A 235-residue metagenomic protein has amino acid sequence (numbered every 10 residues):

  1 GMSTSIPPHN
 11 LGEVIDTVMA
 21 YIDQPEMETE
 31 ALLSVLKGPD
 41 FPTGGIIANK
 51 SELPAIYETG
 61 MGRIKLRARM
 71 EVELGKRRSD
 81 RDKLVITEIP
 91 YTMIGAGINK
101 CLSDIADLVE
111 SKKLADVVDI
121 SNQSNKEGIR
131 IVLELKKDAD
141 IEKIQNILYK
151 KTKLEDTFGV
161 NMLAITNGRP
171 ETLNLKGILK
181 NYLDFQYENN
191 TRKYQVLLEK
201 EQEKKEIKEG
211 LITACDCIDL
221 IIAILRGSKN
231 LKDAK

Functional and structural regions predicted by a protein language model:
M2-K65, A96-N99: Conserved glycine-bearing catalytic or ligand-binding loops at nucleotide- and phosphate-handling centers of large
E13-Y21, V35, K100-D104, K143-I147 (+2 more regions): Alpha-helical scaffold elements adjacent to nucleotide-binding pockets in ATP/GTP-utilizing enzyme cores
A20, Q24, D107-L114, K150: Conserved helix-loop functional segments at active or binding sites
D40, R81, P90-I94, L114-K235: Long, charged, helix-rich clamp/arm modules that form nucleic acid-engaging surfaces of large nucleic-acid-processing
E52, L66-M70, R78, D82-P90: Conserved catalytic-core segments of large NTP-driven translation/proteostasis enzymes
G60-G62, R78, N125-E127: Solvent-exposed loop and beta-edge segments used for protein-protein assembly and interaction
G62-E73, E110-D119: Short amphipathic beta-strand starts and helix->beta connectors
T92-A115: A short, contiguous, amphipathic alpha-helix enriched in charged residues
